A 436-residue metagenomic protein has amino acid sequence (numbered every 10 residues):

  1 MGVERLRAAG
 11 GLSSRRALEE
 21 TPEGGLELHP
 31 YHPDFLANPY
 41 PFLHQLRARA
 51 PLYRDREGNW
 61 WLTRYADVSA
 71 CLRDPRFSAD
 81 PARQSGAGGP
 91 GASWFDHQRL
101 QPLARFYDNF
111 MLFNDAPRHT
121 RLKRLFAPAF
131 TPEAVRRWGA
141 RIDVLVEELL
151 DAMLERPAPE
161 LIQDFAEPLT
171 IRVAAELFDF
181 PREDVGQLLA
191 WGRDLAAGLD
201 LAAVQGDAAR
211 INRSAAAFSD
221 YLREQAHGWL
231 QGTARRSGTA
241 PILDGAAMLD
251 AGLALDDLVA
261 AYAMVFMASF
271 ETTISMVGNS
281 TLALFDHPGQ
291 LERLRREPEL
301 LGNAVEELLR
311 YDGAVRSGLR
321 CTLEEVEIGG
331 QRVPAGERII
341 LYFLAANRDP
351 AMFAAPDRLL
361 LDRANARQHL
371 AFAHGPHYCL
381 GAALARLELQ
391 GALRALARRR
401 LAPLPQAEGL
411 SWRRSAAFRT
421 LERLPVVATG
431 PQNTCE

Functional and structural regions predicted by a protein language model:
M1-E436: Cytochrome P450
